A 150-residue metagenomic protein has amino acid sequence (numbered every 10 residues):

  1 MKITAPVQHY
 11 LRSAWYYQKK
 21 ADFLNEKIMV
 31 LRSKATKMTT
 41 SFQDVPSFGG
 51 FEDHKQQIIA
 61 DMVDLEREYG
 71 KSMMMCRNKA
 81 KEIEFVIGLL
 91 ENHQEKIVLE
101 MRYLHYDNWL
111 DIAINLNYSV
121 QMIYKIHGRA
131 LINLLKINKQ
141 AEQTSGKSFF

Functional and structural regions predicted by a protein language model:
M1-L89, K136-F150: N-terminal interaction/assembly modules
K79-E82, H93-E95, I126: N-terminal positioning helix adjacent to the helix-turn-helix/winged-helix DNA-binding module
L89-L90, N117: Short, conserved sequence motifs enriched in acidic/basic residues, glycine, and aromatics that mark functional "hot
L90-H105: Short amphipathic alpha helix immediately N-terminal
D111-I114: Short alpha-helical "recognition helix" segments of helix-turn-helix
N117-I137: DNA-recognition helix of helix-turn-helix
